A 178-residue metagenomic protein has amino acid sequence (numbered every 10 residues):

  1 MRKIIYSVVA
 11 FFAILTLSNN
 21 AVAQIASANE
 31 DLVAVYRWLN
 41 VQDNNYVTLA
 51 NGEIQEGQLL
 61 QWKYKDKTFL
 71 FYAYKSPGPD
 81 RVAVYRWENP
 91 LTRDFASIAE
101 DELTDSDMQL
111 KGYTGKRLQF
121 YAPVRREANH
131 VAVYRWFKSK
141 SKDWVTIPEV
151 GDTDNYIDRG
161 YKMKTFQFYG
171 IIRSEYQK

Functional and structural regions predicted by a protein language model:
M1-V8: Bacterial N-terminal signal peptides that target proteins for export
I14-V22: C-terminal segment of classical bacterial N-terminal signal peptides
Q24-K178: Extracellular glycan-binding segments that recognize GlcNAc-based cell-wall polysaccharides
